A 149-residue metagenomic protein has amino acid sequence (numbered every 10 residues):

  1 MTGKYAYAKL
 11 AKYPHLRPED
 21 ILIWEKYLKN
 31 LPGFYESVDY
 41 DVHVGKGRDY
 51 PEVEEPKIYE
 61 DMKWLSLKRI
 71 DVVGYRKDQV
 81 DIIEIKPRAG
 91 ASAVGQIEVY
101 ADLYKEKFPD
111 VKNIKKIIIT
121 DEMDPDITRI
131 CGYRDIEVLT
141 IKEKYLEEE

Functional and structural regions predicted by a protein language model:
M1-E149: Charged, terminal alpha-helix-loop-beta segments that serve as non-catalytic nucleic-acid engagement and/or assembly
